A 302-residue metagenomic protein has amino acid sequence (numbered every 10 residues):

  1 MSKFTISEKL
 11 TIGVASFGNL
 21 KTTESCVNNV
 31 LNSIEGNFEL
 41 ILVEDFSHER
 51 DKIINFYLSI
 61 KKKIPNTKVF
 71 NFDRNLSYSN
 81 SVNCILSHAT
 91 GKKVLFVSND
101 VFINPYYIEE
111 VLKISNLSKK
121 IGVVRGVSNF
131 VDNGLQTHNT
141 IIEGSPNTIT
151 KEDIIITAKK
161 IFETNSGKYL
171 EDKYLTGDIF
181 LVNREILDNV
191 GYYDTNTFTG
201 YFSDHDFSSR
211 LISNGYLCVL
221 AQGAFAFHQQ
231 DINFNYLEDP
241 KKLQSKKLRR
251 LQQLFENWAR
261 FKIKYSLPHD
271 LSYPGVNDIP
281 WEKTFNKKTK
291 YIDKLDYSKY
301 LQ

Functional and structural regions predicted by a protein language model:
N28-N37: Short, acidic, metal-binding catalytic loop of nucleotide-sugar glycosyltransferases
N29, E44-F56: A conserved acidic beta->alpha catalytic loop
F72-A89: Glycine-rich, basic loop-to-helix element that forms the pyrophosphate-binding segment of sugar-nucleotide handling
V94: Short aromatic/hydrophobic "clamp" motif used to bind/position activated sugar donors
P105-T148: Conserved donor NDP-sugar-binding/catalytic core segment of glycosyltransferases
D132-N133, H138, S209-Q302: Active-site-adjacent helix/loop segment of glycosyltransferases that harbors family-specific signature motifs
K159-V182: A recurrent flexible, glycine/aromatic-enriched loop bordering the glycosyltransferase active site that acts as
K173-I179, D188-F227: Donor nucleotide-sugar recognition loop
